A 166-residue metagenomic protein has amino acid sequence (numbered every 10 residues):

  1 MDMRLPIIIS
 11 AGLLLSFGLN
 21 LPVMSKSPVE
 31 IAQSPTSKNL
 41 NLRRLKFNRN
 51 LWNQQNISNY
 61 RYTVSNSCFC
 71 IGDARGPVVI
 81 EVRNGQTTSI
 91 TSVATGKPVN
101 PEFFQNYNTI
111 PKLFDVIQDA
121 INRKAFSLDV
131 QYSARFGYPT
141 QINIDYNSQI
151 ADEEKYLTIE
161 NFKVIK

Functional and structural regions predicted by a protein language model:
M1-I9: Bacterial N-terminal signal peptides that target proteins for export
I9-A11, C70-G72, T88-I90, T95-P98 (+1 more regions): Residues in flexible loops and secondary-structure boundaries
S10-G18: Bacterial N-terminal signal peptides
N20-I31: Signal peptide processing junction and immediate N-terminal pro/mature segment of secreted/exported proteins
Q33-R49, S65-S67, G96-K166: Mature, soluble, non-transmembrane domains
P35-T88, S92-V93, I142: N-terminal domain-start interaction segment
